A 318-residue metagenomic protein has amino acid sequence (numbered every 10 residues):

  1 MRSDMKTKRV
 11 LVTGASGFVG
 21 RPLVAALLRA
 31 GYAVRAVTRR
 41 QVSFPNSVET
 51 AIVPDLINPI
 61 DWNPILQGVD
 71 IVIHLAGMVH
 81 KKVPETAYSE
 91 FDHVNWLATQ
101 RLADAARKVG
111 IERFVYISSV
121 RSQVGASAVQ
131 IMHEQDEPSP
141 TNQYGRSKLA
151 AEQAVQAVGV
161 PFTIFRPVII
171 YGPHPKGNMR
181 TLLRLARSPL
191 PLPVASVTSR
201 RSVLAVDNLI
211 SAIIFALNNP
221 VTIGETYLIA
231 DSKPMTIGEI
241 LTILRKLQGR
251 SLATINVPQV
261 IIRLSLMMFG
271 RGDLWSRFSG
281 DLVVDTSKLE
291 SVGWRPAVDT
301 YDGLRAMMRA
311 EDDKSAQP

Functional and structural regions predicted by a protein language model:
V10-A30: N-terminal Rossmann NAD(P)H-binding glycine-rich loop of SDR-like oxidoreductase domains
V53-L97, A105: NAD(P)H-binding glycine-rich loop region in Rossmannoid oxidoreductase-like domains and their noncatalytic homologs
Q100-Q143, T163: Conserved Rossmann-fold NAD(P)-dependent oxidoreductase catalytic core, especially the SDR/UDP-sugar
R101, R146, P175-T181, A195-N218 (+1 more regions): Substrate-positioning beta->alpha
S139-T163: Active-site Tyr-X1-5-Lys
G172, V194-R200, Y227-P234, R245-G249 (+1 more regions): Glycine-rich Rossmann NAD(P)(H)-binding loop
F215, N219-L274, R305-P318: Mid/C-terminal beta-alpha module of Rossmann-like enzyme folds, strongest in SDR-family dehydrogenases/epimerases
L274-P318: C-terminal amphipathic/interface module of NAD(P)-dependent oxidoreductases and related NAD-binding regulators
